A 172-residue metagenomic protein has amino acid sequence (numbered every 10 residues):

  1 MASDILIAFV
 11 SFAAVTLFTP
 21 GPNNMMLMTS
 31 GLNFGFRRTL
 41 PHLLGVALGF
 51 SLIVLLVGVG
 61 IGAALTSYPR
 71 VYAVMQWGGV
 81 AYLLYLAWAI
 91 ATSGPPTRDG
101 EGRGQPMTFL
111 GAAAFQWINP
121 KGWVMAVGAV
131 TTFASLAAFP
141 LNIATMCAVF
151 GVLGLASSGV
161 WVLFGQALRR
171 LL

Functional and structural regions predicted by a protein language model:
S3-A73, G128-M146: Juxtamembrane transmembrane-helix termini in multi-pass membrane transport proteins
A14-L17, Q116-P120, G151-G159: Residue-level hotspots within the lipid-embedded alpha helices of multi-pass solute transporters
N23, G49, I53-I61, L83-L86 (+2 more regions): Alpha-helical transmembrane segments and their lipid-water interface positions in multi-pass membrane proteins
S67-P95, G151-W161, L171-L172: Selective transmembrane alpha-helices of multi-pass membrane proteins
A73, Y85-V124, R169-L172: Alpha-helical multi-pass membrane helix bundles of inner-membrane/thylakoid proteins, especially permease cores
A91, V124-S135, N142, G159-L163: Multi-pass membrane proteins that catalyze or facilitate reactions on polyprenyl-/lipid-phosphate substrates and their
